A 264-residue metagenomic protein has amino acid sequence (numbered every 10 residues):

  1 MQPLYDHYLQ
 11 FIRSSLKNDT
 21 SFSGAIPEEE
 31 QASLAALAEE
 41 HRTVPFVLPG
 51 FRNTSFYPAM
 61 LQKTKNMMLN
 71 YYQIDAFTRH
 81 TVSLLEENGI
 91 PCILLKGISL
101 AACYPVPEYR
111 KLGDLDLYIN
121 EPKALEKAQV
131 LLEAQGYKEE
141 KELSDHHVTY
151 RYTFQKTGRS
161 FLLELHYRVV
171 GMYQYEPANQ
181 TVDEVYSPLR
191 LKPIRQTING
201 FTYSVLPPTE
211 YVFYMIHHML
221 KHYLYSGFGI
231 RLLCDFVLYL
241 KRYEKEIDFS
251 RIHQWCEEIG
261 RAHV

Functional and structural regions predicted by a protein language model:
M1-G113, I119-H263: Conserved NTP-donor binding/palm subdomain of two-metal-ion nucleotidyltransferases/polymerases, i.e., the charged
